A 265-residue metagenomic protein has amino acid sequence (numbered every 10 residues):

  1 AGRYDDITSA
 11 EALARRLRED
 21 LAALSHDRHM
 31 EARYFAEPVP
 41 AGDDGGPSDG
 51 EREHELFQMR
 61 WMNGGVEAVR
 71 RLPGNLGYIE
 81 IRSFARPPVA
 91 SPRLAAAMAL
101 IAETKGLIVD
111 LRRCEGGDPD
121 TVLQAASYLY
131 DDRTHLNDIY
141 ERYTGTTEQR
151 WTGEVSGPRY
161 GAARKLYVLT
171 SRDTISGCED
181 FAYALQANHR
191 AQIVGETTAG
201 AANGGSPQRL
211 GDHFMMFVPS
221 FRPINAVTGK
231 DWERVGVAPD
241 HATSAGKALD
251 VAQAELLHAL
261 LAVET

Functional and structural regions predicted by a protein language model:
A1-E141, G145-R150, K165, P207-R209 (+2 more regions): Flexible, low-complexity junctional segments that flank or bridge functional domains
E115-T265: C-terminal "post-core" interaction segments
